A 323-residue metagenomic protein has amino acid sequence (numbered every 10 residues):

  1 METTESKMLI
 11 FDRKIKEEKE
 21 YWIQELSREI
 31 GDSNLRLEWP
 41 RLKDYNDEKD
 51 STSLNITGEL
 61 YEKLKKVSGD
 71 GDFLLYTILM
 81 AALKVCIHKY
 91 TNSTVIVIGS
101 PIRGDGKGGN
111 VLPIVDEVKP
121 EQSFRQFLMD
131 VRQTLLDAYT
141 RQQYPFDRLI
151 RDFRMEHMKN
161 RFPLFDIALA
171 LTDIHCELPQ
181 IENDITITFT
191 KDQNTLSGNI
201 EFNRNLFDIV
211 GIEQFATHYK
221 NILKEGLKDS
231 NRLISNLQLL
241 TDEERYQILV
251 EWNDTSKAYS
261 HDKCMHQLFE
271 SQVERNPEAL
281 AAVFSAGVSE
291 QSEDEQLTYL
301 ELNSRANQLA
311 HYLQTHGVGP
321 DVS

Functional and structural regions predicted by a protein language model:
E2-R13, K19-R28, L37-K43, K49-E213 (+5 more regions): Adenylate-forming
D50-L54, A258-D262, Q296-Y299, N303: Short acidic-aromatic active-site loops that bind/stabilize oxyanions
D229-N231: Phosphate/pyrophosphate-binding loops and the adjoining catalytic core of nucleotide-dependent enzymes
A281-G317: Conserved AMP-binding/adenylate-forming core of the ANL superfamily
V318-S323: Short helix-loop-beta connector
